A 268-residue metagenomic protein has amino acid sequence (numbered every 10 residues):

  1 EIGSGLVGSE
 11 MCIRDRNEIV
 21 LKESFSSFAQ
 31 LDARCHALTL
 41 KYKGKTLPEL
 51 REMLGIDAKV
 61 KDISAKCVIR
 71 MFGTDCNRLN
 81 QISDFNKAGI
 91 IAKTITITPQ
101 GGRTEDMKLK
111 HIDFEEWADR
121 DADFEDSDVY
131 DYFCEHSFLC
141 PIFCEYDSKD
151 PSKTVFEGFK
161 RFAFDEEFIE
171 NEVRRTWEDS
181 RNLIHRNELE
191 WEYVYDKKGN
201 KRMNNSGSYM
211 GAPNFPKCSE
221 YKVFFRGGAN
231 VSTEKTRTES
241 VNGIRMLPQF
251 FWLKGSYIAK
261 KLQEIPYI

Functional and structural regions predicted by a protein language model:
E1-G8, C12-I13: Single conserved hydrophobic/aromatic residue that forms the stacking wall/gate of nucleotide- or nucleobase-binding
I13, A92, I142-F143: Hydrophobic side chains in beta-strands
R14, N205, M210-I268: Specificity-determining recognition surfaces
E18-F85: Acidic-basic catalytic patches of nuclease active cores, encompassing PD-(D/E)XK and other metal-cofactor nuclease
A29, A33-L38, D179-K235: Low-complexity, serine/threonine/proline-enriched polar segments
I82, T96-E157: Catalytic cores of nucleic-acid endonucleases
S83, K149-Y195: Extended intrinsically disordered, low-complexity coil regions enriched in Ser, Thr, Gly, Ala and often Pro
A88-T94: Conserved catalytic cores of phosphodiester-cleaving nucleases, focusing on short active-site segments
